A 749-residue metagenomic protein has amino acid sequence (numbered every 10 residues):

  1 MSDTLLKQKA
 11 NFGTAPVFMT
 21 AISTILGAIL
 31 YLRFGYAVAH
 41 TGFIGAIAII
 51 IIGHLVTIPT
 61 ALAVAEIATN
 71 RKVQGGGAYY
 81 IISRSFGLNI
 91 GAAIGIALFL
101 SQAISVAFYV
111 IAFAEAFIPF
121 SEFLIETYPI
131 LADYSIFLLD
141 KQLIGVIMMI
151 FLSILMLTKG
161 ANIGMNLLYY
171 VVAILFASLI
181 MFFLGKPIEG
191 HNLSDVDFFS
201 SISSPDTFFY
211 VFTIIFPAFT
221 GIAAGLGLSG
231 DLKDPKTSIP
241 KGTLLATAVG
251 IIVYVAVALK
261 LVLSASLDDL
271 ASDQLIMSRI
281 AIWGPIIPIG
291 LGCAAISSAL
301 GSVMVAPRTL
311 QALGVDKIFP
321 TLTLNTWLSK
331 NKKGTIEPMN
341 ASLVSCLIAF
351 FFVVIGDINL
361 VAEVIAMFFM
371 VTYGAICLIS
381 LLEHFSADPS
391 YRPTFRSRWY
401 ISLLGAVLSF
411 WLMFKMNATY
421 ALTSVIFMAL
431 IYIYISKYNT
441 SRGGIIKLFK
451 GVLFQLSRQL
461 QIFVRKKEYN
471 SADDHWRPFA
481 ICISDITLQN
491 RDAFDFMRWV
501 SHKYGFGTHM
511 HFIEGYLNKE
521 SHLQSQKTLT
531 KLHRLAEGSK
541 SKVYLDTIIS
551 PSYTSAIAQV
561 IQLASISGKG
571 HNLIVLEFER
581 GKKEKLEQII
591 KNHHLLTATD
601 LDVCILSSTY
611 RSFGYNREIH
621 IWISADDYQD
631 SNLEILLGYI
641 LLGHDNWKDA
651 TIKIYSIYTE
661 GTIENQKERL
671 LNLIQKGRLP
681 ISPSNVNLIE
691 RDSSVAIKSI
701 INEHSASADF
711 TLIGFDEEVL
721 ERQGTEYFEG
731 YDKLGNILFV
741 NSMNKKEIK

Functional and structural regions predicted by a protein language model:
D3-N11, T60, E383-K749: Membrane-embedded alpha-helical bundles that form conduits across membranes
Q8-K9, A46-I47, P129-D140, N166-P288: Helix-loop-helix junctions that connect adjacent transmembrane segments in multi-pass membrane transporters
K9-V17, L88, L138-I147, K233-K236 (+5 more regions): Loop-to-transmembrane helix boundary motifs in multi-pass membrane proteins
P16-I25, I51-G53, I94, S121-G160 (+3 more regions): Transmembrane alpha-helical segments of multi-pass small-molecule transport proteins
G45, K141-E189, S203, T220 (+3 more regions): Membrane-interface loop-to-helix entry segments
I58-M149, I296-T309, V354-L378: Hydrophobic transmembrane alpha-helices that form the core helical bundles of multi-pass secondary transporters
Y80-I81, G87, P119-L124, A248-L300 (+1 more regions): TM-loop-TM module centered on a large, flexible mid-protein loop between adjacent transmembrane helices in multi-pass
A114-E122, L157, A173-S200, A218 (+3 more regions): Hydrophobic alpha-helical segments and their helix-loop junctions in multi-pass secondary transporters
